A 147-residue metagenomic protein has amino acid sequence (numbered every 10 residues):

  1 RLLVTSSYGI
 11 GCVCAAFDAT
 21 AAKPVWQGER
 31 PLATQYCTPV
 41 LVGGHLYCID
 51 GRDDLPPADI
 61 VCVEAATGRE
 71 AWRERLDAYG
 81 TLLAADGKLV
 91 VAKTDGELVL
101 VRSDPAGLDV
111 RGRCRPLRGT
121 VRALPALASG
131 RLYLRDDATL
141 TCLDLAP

Functional and structural regions predicted by a protein language model:
R1-P147: Noncatalytic, solvent-exposed loop/strand surfaces of beta-propeller-type extracellular/periplasmic domains
